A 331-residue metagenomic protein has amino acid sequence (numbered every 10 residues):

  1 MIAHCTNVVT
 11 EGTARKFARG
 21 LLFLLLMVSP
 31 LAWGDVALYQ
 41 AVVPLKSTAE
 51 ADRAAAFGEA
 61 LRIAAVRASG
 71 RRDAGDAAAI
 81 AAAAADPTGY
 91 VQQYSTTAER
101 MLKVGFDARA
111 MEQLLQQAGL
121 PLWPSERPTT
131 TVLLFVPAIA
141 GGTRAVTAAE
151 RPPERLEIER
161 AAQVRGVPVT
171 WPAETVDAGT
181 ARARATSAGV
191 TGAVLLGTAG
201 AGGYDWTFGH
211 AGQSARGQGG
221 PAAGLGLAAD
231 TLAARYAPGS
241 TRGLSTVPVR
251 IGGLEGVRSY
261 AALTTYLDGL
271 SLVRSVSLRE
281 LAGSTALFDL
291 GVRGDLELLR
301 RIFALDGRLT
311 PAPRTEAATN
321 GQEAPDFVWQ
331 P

Functional and structural regions predicted by a protein language model:
I2-L21: Bacterial N-terminal signal peptides that target proteins for export
V28-S29: N-terminal signal peptide c-region/cleavage motif recognized by signal peptidases
A32-V36: Boundary at the C-terminal end of the N-terminal hydrophobic targeting segment
Q40-V42, K46, A183-L227, L287 (+2 more regions): Amphipathic beta-strand/beta-sheet edge segments enriched in Tyr/Trp
F57-D76, R127-T180, L263, D268-L287 (+1 more regions): N-terminal segment of the mature soluble domain
G75-V136, T147-P153: Signal peptide-directed extracytoplasmic domains
D86-Y94, T131-F135, V164, P168-D205 (+2 more regions): A short, hydrophobic beta-strand-centered structural micro-motif
Y236-P331: C-terminal soluble interaction/assembly domains
